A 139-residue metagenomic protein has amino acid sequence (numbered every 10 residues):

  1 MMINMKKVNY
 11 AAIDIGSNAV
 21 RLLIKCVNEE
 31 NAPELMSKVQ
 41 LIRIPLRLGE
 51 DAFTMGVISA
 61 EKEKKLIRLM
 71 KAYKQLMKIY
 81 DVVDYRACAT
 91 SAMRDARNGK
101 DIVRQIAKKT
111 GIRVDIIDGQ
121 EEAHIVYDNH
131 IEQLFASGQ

Functional and structural regions predicted by a protein language model:
M1-I15, L23-Q139: Nucleotide/phosphate-binding catalytic cleft detector across ATP-hydrolyzing and phosphate-transferring enzymes
